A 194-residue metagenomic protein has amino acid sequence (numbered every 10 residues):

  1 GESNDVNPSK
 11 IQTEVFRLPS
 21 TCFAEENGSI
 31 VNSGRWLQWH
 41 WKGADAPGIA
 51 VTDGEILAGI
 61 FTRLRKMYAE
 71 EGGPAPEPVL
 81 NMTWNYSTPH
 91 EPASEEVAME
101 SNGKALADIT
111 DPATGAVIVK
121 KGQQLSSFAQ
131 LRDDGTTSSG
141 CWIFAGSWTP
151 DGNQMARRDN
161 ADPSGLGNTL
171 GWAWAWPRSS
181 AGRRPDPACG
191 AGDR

Functional and structural regions predicted by a protein language model:
G1-N102, W142-G152, R157-G165, T169-R194: Non-catalytic alpha/beta scaffold blocks inside enzyme catalytic domains
F23, I109, A113-T114, G122 (+3 more regions): Polar low-complexity intrinsically disordered regions
P92-L131: Acidic, Ser/Thr-rich low-complexity intrinsically disordered segments
D133-T136, N168: A glycine-rich, hydrophobic/aromatic-adjacent loop/helix-cap motif
S139: Beta-rich carbohydrate-recognition modules and glycan-binding surfaces
